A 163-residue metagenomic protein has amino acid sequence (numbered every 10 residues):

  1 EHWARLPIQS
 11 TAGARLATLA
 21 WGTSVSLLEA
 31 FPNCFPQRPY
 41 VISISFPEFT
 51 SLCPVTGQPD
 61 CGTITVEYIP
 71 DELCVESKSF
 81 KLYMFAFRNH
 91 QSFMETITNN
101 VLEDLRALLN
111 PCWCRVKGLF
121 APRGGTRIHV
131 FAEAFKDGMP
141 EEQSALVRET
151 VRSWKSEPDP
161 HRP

Functional and structural regions predicted by a protein language model:
H2-P163: N-terminal intrinsically disordered, cationic/polar leader segments that include organellar targeting peptides
